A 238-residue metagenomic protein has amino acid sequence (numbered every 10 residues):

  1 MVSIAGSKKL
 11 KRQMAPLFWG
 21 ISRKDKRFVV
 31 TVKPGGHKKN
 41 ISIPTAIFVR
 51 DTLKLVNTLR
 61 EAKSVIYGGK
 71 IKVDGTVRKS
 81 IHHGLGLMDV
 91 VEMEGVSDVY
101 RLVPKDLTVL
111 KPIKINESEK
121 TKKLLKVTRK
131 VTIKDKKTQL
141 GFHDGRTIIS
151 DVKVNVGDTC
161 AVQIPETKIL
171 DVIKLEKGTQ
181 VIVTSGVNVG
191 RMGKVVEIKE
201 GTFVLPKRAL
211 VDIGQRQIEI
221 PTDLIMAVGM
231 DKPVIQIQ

Functional and structural regions predicted by a protein language model:
M1-Q238: Ferredoxin-like alpha/beta domains used as RNA- or RNAP-binding modules
